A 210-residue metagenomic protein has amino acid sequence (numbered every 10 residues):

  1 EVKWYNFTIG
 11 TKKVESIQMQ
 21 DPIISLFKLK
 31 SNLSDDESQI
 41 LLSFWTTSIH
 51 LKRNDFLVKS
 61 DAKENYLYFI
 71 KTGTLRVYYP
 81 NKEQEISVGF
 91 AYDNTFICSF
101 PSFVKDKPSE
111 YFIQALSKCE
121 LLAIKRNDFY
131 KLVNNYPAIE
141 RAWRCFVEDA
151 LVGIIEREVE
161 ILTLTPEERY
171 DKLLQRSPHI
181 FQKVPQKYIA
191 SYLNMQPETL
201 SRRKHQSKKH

Functional and structural regions predicted by a protein language model:
Y5, G10, V14-S48: Cyclic nucleotide-binding regulatory module and flanking cytosolic helices
I9-G10, L164-H210: Phosphate-/nucleic-acid-contacting segments
K52, K71-T72, Y92, S117: A cytosolic small-molecule/anion-sensing beta-strand core signal
F56, T74-Y79, F96, E120-L121: Short beta-strand segments in beta-sandwich/barrel cores
L57-A62: Short phosphate-coordinating micro-motif centered on Lys-Gly-acidic
N65, F69-R76, N94: Glycine- and acidic-residue-biased ligand/ion/polar-headgroup-sensing regions
I86-C145: Cyclic-nucleotide recognition modules
A150-V159: Short, Lys/Arg-enriched N-terminal segment that forms or immediately precedes the first helix of a structured domain
